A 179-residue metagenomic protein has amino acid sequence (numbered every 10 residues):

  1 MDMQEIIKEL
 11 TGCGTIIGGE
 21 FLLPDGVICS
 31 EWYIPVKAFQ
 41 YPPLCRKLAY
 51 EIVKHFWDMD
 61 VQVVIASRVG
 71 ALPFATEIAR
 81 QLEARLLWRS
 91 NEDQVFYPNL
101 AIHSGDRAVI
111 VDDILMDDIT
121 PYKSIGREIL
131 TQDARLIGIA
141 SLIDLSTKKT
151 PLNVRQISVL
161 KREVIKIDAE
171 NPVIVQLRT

Functional and structural regions predicted by a protein language model:
M1-D58: Active-site-facing substrate-recognition patch
D2-E9, G126-T179: PRPP-dependent phosphoribosyltransferase catalytic core
M59, P73-S90, K148-R162: Short acidic, glycine/proline-enriched helix-loop-strand junctions
M59-R68: Short glycine-rich phosphate-binding loop at a beta-alpha junction
Q62, D106, I137: Conserved acidic residues
S67, V111, A140-L142: Short hydrophobic segments within beta-strands
L72-D112, M116-K123, I174: Short, glycine/charge-rich flexible loops or terminal/linker lids adjacent to PRPP-binding catalytic cores
